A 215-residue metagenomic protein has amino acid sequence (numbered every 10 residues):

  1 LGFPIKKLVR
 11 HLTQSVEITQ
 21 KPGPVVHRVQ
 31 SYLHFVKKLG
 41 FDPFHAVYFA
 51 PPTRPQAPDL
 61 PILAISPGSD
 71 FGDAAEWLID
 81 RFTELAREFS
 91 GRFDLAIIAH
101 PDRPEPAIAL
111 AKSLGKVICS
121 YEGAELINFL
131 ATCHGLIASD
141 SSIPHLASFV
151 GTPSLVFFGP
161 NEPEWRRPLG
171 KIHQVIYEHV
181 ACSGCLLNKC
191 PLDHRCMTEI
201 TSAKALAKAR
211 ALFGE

Functional and structural regions predicted by a protein language model:
L1-E215: Catalytic machinery of carbohydrate-active enzymes, primarily nucleotide-sugar-dependent glycosyltransferases
